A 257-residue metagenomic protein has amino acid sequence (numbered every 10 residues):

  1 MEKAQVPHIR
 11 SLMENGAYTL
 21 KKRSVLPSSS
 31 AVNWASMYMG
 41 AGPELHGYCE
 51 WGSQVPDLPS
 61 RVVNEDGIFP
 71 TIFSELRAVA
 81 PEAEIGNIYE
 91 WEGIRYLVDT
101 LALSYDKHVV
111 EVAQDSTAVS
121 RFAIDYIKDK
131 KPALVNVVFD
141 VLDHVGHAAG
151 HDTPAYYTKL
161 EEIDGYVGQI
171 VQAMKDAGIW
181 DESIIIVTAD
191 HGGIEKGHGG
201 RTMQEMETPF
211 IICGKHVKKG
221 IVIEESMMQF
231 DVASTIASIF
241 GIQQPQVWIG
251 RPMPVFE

Functional and structural regions predicted by a protein language model:
M1, H8, K159-M203, I236: Metal-dependent active-site segment of extracytoplasmic phospho-/sulfohydrolases and closely related
M1-E75: Active-site nucleophile/metal-coordination loop of metallo-enzymes that catalyze phosphate/sulfate and related
E14-T19, V79-G86, K130-V135, I179-I185 (+2 more regions): Loop/turn elements at helix/coil->beta-strand transitions in domains of secreted/extracellular proteins
T19, V25-S30, P43-E44, W91-R95 (+3 more regions): Solvent-exposed loop/turn segments at secondary-structure junctions within structured extracellular/periplasmic domains
K22-S24, W34, D57-N64, V109-A113 (+4 more regions): Second-shell loop/turn segments in exported
Y38, R201-Q243, P254: Substrate-binding rim/cap in mid-to-C-terminal beta-strand-loop elements of soluble/periplasmic
L45-E50, V55-D115: Catalytic-site neighborhoods of secreted/periplasmic enzymes that process anionic sulfate/phosphate groups
E92-K107, R121-G165, Q169: Active-site His/acidic residue clusters
